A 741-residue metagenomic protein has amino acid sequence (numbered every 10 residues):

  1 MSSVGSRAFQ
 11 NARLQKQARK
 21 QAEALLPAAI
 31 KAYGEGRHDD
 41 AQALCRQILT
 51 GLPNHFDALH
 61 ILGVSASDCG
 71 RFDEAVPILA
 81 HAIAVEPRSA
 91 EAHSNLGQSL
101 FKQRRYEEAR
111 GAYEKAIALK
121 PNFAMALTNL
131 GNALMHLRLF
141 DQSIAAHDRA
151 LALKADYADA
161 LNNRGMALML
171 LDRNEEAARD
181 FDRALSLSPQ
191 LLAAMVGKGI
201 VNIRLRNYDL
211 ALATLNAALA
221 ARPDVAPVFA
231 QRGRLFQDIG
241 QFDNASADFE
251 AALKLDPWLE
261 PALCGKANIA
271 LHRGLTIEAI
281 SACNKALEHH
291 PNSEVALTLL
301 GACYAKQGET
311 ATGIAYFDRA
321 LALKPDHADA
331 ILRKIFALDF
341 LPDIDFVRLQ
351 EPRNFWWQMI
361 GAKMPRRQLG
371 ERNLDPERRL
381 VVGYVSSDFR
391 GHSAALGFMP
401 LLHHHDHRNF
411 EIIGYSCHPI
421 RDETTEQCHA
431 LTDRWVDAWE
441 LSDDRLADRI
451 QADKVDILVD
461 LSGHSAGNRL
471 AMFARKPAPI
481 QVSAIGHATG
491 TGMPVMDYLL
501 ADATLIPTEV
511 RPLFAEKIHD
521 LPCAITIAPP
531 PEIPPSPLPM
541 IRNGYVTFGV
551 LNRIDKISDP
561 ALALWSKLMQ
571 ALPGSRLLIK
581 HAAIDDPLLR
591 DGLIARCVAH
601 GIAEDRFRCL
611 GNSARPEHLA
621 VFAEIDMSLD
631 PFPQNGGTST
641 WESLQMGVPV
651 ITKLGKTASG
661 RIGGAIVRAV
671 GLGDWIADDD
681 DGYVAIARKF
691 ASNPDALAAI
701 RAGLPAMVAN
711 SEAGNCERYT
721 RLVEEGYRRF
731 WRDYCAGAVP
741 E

Functional and structural regions predicted by a protein language model:
M1-Y545, A563, A595-I602, S613-M627 (+5 more regions): Alpha-helical solenoid repeat scaffolds of the TPR/TPR-like class and their adjacent stem/linker regions that mediate
V385, L551-R553, K580, L610: Short hydrophobic "strand-cap" motifs at the C-terminus of beta-strands
E411, G574-R576: Residues at the starts of beta-strands that form the adenosine-phosphate
S416-I420, R576-D591: Glycosyltransferase donor-sugar binding loop
G549-P560: Substrate-binding clefts and catalytic carboxylate motifs of secreted carbohydrate-active enzymes
L629, S643: Donor-sugar nucleotide-binding helix/loop cap in glycosyltransferases
L644-Q645, R668: Short alpha-helix at the nucleotide-sugar/activated-sugar donor binding site of glycosyltransferases and closely
G660-G671: Short acidic/histidine- and often glycine-rich active-site loop of Leloir-type glycosyltransferases that engages
